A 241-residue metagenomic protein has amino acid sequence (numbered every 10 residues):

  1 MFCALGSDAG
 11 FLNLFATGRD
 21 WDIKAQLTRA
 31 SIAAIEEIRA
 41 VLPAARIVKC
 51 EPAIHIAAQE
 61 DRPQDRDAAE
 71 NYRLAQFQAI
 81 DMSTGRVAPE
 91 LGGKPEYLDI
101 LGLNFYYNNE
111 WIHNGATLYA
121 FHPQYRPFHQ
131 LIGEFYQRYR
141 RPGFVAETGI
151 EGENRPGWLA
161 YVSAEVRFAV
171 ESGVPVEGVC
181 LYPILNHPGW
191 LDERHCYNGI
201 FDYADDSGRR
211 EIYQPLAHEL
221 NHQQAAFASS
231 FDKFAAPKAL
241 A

Functional and structural regions predicted by a protein language model:
M1-A241: Non-catalytic scaffold segments within catalytic domains of secreted glycoside hydrolases
